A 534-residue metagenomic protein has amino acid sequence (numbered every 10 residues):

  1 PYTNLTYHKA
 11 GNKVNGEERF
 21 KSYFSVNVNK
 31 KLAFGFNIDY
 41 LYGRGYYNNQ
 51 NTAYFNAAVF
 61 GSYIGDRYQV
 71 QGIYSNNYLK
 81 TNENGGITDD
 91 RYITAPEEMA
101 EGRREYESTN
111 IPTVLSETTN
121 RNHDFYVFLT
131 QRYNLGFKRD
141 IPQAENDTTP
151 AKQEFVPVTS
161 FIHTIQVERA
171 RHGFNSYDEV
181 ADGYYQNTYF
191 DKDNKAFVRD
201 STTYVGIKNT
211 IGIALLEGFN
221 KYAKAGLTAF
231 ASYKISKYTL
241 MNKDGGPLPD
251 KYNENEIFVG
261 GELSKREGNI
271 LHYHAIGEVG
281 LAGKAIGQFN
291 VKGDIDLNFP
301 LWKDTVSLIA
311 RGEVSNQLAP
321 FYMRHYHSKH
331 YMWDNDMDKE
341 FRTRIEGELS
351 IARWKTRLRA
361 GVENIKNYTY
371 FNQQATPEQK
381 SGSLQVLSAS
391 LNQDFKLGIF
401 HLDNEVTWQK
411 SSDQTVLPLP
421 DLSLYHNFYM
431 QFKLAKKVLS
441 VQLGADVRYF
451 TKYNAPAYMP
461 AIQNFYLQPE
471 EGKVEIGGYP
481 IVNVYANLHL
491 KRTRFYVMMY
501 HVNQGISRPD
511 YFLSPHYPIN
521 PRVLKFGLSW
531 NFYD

Functional and structural regions predicted by a protein language model:
P1-F24, G45: Short strand-turn segments of transmembrane beta-barrel domains in outer membranes, especially the first one or two
P1-K9, F34, T159-I162, L227-T228: Transmembrane beta-strand segments of Gram-negative outer membrane beta-barrel proteins
A10, N29, N37-G43, D66 (+6 more regions): An acidic- and aromatic-residue-enriched active-site/binding cleft used to recognize and process polar
E17-Y42, N49-T81: Transmembrane beta-barrel wall of Gram-negative outer-membrane proteins
Y46-N51, T415-L419: Short, solvent-exposed loop/turn segments at secondary-structure boundaries
Y47-N48, E83-G86, P320-H325: Short acidic, glycine/serine/threonine-rich loops at helix termini
S75-N134: Acidic/polar loop-and-plug regions of large Gram-negative outer-membrane beta-barrel proteins
V114-D534: Exposed, low-structure sequence patches enriched in small/polar residues
